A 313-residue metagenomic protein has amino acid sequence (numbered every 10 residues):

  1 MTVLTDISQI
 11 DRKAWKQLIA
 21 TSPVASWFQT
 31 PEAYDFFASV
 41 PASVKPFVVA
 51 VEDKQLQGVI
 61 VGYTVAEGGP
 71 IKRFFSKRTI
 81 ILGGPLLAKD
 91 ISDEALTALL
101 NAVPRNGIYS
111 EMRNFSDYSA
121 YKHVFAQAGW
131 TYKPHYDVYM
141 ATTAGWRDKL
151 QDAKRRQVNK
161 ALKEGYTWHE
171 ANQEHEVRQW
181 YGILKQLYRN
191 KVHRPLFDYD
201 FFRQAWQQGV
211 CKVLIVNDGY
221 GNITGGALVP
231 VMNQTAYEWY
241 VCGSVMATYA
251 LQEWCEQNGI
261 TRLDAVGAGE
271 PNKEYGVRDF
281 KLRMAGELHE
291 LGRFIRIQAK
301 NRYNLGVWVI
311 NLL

Functional and structural regions predicted by a protein language model:
T2-D53, Q57-I71, F115-G243: A conserved beta-strand-loop-helix scaffold within acyl/acetyltransferase catalytic domains
F36, A102, N106, W254: Short alpha-helical functional segments enriched in proximate histidine and acidic residues
V48-A50, L56, A88, T97-N101 (+2 more regions): Aromatic (often tryptophan-rich) hydrophobic motifs at membrane interfaces
G68-F75, I295-L313: Alpha-helical membrane-targeting segments
K77-A120: A gly/proline- and charged-residue-enriched helix-loop-helix capping module
I80, K133-H135, G276: Short edge beta-strand segments in beta-sheet-rich domains
A126-A128, K185-Q186, R278-F280, N304-G306: Short low-complexity, flexible loop/linker segments enriched in glycine and/or proline with clustered acidic
